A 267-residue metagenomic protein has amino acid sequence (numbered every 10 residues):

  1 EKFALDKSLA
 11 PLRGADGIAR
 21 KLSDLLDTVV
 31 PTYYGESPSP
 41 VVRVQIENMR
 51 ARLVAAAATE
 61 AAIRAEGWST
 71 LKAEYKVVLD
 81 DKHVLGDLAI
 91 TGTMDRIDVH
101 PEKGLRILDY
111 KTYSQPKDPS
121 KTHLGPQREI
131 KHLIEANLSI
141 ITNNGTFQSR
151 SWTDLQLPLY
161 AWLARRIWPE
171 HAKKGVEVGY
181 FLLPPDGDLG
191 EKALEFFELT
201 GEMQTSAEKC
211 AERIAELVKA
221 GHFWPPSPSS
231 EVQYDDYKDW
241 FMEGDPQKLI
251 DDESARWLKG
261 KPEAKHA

Functional and structural regions predicted by a protein language model:
E1-A267: RecB-family 4Fe-4S metal-dependent nuclease core
